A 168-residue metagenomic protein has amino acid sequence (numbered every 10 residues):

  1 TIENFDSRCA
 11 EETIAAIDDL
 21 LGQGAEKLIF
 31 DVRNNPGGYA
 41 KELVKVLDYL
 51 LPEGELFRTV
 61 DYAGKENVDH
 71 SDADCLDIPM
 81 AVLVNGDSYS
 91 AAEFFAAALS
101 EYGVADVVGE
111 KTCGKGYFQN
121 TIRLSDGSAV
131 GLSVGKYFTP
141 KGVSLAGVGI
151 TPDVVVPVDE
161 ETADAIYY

Functional and structural regions predicted by a protein language model:
T1-S125: Cleft-lining beta-strand/loop regions that shape enzyme active-site pockets
F5, Y137, I150: Hydrophobic pocket-lining residues within nucleotide cofactor-binding pockets
S128, L132-S133, Y137: C-terminal "exit" segments of structured domains
K136-T139, D153-V155: C-terminal, active-site-flanking charged/polar segments
G147-Y168: Conserved helicase C-terminal RecA-like lobe
